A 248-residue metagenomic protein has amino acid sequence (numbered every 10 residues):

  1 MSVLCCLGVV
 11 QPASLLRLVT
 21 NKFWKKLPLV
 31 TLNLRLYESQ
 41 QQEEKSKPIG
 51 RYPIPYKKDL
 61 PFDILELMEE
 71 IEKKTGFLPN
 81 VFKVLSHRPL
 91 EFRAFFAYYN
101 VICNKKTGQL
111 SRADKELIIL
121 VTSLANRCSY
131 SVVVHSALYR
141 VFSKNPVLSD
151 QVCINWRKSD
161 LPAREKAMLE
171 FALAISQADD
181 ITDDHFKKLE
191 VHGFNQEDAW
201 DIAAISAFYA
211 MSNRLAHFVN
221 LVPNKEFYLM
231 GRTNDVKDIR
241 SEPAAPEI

Functional and structural regions predicted by a protein language model:
S2-I248: Hydrophobic alpha-helical segments
